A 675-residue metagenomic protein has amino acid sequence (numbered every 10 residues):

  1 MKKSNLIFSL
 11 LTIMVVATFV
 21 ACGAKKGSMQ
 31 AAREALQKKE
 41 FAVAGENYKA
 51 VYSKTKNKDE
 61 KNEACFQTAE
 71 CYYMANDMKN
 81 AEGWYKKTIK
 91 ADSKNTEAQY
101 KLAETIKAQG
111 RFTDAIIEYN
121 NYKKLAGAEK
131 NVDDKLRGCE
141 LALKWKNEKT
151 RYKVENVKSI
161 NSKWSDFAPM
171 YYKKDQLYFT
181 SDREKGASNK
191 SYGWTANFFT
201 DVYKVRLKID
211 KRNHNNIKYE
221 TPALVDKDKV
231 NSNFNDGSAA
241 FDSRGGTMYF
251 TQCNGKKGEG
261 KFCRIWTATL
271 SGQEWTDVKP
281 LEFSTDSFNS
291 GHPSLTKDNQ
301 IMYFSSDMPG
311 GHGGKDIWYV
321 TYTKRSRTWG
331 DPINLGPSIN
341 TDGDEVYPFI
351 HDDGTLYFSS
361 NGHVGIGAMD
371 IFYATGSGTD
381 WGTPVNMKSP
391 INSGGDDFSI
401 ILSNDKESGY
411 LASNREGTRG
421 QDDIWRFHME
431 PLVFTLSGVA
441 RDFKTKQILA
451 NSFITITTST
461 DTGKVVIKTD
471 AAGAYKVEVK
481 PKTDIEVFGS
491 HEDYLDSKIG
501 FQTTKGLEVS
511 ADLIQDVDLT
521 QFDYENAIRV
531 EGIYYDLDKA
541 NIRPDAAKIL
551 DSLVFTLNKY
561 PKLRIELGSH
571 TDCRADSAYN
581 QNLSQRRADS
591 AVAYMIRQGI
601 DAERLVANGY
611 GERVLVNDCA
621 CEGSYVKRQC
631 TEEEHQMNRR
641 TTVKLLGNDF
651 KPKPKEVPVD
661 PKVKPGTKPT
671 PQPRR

Functional and structural regions predicted by a protein language model:
K26, K101, A108-D114, N121 (+5 more regions): Short, conserved micro-motifs composed of acidic
A32, F434-F443, G473, V517: A short, amphipathic beta-strand motif
S360-G367, Y560, G568-R675: Periplasmic OmpA-like peptidoglycan-binding domain that tethers envelope proteins to the cell wall
T458-A474: Short, acidic Ser/Thr/Gly-rich low-complexity loop/linker segments typical of extracellular and cell-surface proteins
T483-Y494: A short, solvent-exposed beta-strand micro-motif common in secreted/extracellular proteins
E492-D516: Structured interaction patches on ligand/partner-binding surfaces of diverse proteins
